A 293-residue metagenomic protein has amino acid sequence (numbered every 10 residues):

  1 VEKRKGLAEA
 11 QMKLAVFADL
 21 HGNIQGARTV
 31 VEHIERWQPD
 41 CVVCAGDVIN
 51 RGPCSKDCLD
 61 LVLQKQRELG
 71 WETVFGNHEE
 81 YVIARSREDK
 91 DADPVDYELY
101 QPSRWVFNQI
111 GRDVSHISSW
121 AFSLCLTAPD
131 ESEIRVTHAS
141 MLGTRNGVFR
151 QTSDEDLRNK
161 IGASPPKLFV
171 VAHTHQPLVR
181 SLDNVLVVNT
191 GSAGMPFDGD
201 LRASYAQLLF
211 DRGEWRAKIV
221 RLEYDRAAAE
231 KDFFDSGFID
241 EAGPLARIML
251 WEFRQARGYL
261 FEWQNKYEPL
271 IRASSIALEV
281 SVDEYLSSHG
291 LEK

Functional and structural regions predicted by a protein language model:
E2-L61, K65: N-terminal active-site segment of His-dependent metallophosphoesterases
G6-L14, L126-R135, L182-L186, W215-R216: Beta-strand-turn-beta hairpins that frame and shape the catalytic cleft of phosphate-ester-processing enzymes
F17-A18, V42-D47, R51, E72-N77 (+3 more regions): Active-site neighborhood of phospho(di)ester-bond hydrolases with catalytic His/Asp-centered motifs
H21-G26, N50-P53, H78-I83, L168-S181 (+1 more regions): Active-site environment of divalent metal-dependent phosphoester hydrolases
I34-Q38, A128-D130, G162-P165, Q207 (+1 more regions): Glycine-rich phosphate-binding loop signature in dinucleotide/nucleotide-binding domains
K65-C125, S132-E133, T152-P165: Active-site neighborhood of divalent metal-dependent phosphoester bond hydrolases
H138-L182: Ligand/cofactor pocket segment of small-molecule handling proteins
S181-T190, G194-K293: Acidic, His/Gly-rich catalytic cores of divalent-metal-dependent hydrolytic chemistry
